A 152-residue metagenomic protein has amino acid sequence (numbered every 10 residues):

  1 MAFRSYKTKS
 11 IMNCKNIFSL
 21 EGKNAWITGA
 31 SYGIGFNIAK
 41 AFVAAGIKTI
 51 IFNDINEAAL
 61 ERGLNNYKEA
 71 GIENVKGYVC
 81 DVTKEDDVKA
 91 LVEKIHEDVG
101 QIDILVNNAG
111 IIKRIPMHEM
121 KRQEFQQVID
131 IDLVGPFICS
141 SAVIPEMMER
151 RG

Functional and structural regions predicted by a protein language model:
S10, L64-K68, V75-V79, E85-G100: Conserved amphipathic alpha-helix within the SDR
K23, Q101-I102, M147-G152: Active-site loop of short-chain dehydrogenase/reductase
S31-Y32: Conserved glycine-rich cofactor-binding loop
I47-G63: Conserved glycine-rich Rossmann-like NAD(P)H-binding loop of the short-chain dehydrogenase/reductase
A109-K113: Conserved NAD(P)H cofactor-binding loop of Rossmann-fold oxidoreductase domains
P116-M117, E124-I129: Substrate-binding pocket helix/loop in short-chain dehydrogenase/reductase
S140-S141: A short, exposed helix-loop element centered on a Lys and neighboring polar residues
